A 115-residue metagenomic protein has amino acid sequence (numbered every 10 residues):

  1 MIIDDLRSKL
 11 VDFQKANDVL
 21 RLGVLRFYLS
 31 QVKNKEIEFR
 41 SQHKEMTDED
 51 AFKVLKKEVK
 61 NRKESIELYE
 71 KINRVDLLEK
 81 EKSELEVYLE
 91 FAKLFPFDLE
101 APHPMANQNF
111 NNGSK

Functional and structural regions predicted by a protein language model:
M1-P102, A106-K115: N-terminal cationic and glycine-rich segments that engage phosphates or anionic surfaces
